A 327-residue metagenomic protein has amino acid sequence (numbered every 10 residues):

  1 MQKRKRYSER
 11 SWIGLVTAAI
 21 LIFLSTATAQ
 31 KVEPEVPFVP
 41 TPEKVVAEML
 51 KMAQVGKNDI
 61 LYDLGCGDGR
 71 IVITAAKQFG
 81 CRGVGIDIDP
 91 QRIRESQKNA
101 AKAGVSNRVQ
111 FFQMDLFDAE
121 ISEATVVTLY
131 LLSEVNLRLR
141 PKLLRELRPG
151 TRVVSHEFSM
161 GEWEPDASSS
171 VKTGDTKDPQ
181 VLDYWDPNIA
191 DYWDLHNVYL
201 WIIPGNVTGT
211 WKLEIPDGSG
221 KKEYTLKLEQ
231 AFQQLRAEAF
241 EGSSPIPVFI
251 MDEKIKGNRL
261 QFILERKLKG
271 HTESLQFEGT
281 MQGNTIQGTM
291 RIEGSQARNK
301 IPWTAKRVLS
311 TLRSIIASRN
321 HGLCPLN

Functional and structural regions predicted by a protein language model:
G14-L24: Bacterial N-terminal signal peptides
F23-D59: S-adenosyl-L-methionine
N58-G67: Conserved class I S-adenosyl-L-methionine
G69-I73: Glycine-rich SAM-binding Motif I of class I
R82-D87: Conserved SAM-binding motif I beta-strand of class I
P90-E123: S-adenosyl-L-methionine
N136-G205: C-terminal substrate-binding/active-site "lid" region of AdoMet-derived donor-dependent transferases
G205-Q282, Q287-S310, G322-C324: Central antiparallel beta-sheet cores of small beta-barrel/beta-sandwich binding domains
